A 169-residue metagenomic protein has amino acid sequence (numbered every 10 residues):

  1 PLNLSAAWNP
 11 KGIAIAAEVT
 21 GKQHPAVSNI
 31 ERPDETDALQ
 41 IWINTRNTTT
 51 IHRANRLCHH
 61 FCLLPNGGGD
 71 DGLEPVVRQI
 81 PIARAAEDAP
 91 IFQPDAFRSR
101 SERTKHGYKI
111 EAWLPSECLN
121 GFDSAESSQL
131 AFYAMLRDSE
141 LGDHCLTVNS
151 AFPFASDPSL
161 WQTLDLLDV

Functional and structural regions predicted by a protein language model:
P1-V169: Structural preference for beta-rich elements and adjacent junctions enriched in aromatics
